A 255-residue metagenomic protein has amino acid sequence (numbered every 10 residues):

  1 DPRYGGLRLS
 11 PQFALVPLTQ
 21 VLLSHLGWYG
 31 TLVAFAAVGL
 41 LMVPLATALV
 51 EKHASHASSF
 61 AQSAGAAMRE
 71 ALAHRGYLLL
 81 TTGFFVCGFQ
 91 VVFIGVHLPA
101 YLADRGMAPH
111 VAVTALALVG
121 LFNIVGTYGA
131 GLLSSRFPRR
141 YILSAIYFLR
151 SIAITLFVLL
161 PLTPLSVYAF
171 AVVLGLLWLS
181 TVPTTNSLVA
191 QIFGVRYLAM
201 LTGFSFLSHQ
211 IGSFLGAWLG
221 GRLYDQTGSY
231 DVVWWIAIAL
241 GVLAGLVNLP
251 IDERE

Functional and structural regions predicted by a protein language model:
Y4, R8-A54: Helix-loop-helix hairpin linking two adjacent transmembrane segments in secondary transporters
P17-L26, L102-A103, L133-S134, L219-G228: Interfacial helix-cap and linker-helix signal at transmembrane-aqueous boundaries of multi-pass secondary transporters
V38-M42, L149-I154, L174, L240-A244: MFS 12-TM fold signature
M42-V50, I238-E255: Multi-pass alpha-helical transporter architecture, strongest for 12-TM Major Facilitator/SLC carriers used
A48-A66: Flexible cytoplasmic inter-helical loops of multi-pass small-molecule transporters
H74-A130: Extracytoplasmic gate region of multi-pass secondary transporters
A117-N123, G129, R136-L188: C-terminal transmembrane helical hairpin of 12-TM major facilitator-type secondary transporters
L179, I192-T227, A237: A late C-terminal transmembrane helix in Major Facilitator Superfamily
